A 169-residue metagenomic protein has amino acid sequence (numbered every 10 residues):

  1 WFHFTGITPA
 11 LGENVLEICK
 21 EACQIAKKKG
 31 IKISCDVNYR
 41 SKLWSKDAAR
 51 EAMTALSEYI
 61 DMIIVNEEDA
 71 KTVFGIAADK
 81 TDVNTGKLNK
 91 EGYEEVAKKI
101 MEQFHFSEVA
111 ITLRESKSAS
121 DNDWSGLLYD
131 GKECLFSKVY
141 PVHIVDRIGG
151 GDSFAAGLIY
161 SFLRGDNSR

Functional and structural regions predicted by a protein language model:
W1-C134, Y140-P141, D166-N167: Ribokinase/PfkB-type carbohydrate-kinase core domain
L135-R169: Conserved post-catalytic alpha-helical subdomain immediately downstream of the catalytic base and nucleotide-binding
